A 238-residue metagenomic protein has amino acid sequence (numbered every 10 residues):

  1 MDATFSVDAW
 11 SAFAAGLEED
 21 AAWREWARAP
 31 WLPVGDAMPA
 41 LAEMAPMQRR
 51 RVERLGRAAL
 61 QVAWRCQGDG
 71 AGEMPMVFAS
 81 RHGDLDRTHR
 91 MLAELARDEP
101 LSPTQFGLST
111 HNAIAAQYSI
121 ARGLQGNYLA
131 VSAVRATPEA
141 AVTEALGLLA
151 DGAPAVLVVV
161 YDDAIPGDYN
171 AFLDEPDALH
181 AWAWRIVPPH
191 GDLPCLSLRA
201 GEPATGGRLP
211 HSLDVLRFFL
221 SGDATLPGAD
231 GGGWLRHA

Functional and structural regions predicted by a protein language model:
M1-Q105, S109-A130, A136, V160-A238: Conserved "HGTGT" condensation-loop signature of ketosynthase/thiolase-family condensing enzymes that catalyze
L60-A63, S132-V156: Active-site-proximal alpha-helical scaffold in enzymes
